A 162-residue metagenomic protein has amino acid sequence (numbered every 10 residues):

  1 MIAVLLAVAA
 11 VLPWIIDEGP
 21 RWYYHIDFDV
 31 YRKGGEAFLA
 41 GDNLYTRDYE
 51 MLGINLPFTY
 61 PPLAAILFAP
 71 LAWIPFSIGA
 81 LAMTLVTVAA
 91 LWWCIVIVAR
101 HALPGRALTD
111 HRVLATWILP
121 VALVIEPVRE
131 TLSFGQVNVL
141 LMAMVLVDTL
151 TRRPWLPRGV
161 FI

Functional and structural regions predicted by a protein language model:
M1-H111, E130: TM-lumen/periplasm interface segments of multi-pass membrane proteins, especially the first transmembrane helix
I2-L6, I118-L119, L141: Hydrophobic alpha-helical transmembrane segments of polytopic
I66-P70, P127, A143-V147: Alpha-helical transmembrane segments of multipass membrane proteins
F76-I78, D110-A115, R153-R158: Membrane-helix interface segments
L114-L123: Short helix- or helix-capping micro-motifs that position conserved polar/aromatic residues at function-defining sites
R129-N138: Short acidic/glycine- and proline-prone juxtamembrane loop motifs at membrane-interface regions of multi-pass membrane
V139-P157: Specific aromatic-rich, kink-prone transmembrane helix
V160-I162: Transmembrane helices and adjacent periplasmic/lumenal helix-loop junctions of polyprenol-phosphate-dependent
